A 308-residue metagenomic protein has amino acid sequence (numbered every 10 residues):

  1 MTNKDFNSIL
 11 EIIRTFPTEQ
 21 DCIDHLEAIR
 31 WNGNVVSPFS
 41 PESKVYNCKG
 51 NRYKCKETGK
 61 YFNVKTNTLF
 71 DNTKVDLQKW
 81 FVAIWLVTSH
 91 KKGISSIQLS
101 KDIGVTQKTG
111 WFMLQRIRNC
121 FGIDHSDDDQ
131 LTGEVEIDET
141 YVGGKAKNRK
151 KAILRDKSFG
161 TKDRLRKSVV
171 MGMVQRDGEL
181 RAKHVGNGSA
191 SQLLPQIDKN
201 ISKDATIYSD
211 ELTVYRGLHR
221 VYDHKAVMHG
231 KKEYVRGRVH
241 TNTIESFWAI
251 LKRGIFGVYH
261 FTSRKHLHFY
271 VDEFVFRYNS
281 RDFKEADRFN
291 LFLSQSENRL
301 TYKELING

Functional and structural regions predicted by a protein language model:
M1-G308: Residue-level recognition of single "structural anchor" positions that define or cap local secondary structure
